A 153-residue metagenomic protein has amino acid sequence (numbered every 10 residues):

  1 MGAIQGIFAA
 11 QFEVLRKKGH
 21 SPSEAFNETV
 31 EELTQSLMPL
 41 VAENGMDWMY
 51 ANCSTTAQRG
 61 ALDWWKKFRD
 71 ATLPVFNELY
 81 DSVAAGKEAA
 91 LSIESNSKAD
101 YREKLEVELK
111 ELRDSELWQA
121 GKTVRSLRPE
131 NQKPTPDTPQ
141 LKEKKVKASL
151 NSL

Functional and structural regions predicted by a protein language model:
M1-A9: C-terminal catalytic lobe of FAD-dependent flavoproteins
A9, K17-L153: NAD(P)-dependent Rossmann-like dehydrogenase/reductase catalytic/cofactor-binding core
F12: Glycine-rich phosphate/diphosphate-binding loops and the adjacent beta-loop-alpha structural elements that coordinate
